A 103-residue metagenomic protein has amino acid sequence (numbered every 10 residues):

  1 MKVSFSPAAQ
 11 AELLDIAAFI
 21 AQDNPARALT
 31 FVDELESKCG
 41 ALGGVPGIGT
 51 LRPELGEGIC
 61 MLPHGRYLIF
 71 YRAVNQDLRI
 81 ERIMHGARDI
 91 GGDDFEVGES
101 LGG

Functional and structural regions predicted by a protein language model:
K2-I59, D93, S100-G103: Basic, Lys/Arg-enriched alpha-helical interface segments
G47-D77: Basic/aromatic recognition patch in beta-strand/loop cores that engages polyanionic ligands
Y67, R72-G103: Enriched for short, Lys/Arg-rich terminal
